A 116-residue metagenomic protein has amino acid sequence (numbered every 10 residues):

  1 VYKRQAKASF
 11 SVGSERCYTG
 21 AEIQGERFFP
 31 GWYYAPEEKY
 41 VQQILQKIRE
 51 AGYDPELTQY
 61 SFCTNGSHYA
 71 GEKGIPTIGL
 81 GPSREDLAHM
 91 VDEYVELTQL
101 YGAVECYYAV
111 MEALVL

Functional and structural regions predicted by a protein language model:
K3-L116: Metal-dependent amide/peptide-bond hydrolase catalytic core, centered on the "pita-bread" metallohydrolase fold
